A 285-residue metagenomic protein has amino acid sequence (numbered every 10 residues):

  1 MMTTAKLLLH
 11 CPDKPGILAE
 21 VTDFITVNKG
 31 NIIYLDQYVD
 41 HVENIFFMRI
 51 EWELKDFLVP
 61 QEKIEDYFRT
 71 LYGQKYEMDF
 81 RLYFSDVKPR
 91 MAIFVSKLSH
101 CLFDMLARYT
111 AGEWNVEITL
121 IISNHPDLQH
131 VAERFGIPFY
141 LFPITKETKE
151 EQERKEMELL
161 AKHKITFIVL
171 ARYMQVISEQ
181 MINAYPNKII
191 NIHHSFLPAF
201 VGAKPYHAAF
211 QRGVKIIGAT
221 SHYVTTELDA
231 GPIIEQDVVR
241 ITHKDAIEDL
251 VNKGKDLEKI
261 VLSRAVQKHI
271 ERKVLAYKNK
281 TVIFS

Functional and structural regions predicted by a protein language model:
M1-P89: A conserved regulatory-domain signal marking ACT and ACT-like small-molecule sensing domains and adjacent regulatory
N31, E117, P138-Y140, K188: Conserved beta-strand segments of alpha/beta enzyme cores
M91-H100: Short, glycine-rich nucleotide/cofactor-binding loops
S99-A111: Histidine-anchored nucleotide/phosphate-binding helix
V116-D127: Short internal beta-strands
H125, T148, Q152, H163-S285: Donor/substrate-binding cores of folate-linked one-carbon enzymes
Q129-R134, I182-A184: Short loop/helix-cap segments at secondary-structure boundaries that form the rim of catalytic
E133, I137-H163: Adenosine-nucleotide cofactor-binding segment
